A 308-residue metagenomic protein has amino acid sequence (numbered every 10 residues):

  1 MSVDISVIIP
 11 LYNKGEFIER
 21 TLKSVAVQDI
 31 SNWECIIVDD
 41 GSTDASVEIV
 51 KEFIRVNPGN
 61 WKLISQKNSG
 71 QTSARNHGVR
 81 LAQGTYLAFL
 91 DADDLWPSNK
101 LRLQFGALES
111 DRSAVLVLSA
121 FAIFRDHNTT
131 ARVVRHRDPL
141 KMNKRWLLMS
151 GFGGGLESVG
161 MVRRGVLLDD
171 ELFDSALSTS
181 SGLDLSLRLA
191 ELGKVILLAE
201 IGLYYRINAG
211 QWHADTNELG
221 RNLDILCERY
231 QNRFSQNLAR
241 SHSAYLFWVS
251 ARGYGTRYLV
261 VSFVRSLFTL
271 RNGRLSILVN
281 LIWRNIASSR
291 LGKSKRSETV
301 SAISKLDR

Functional and structural regions predicted by a protein language model:
M1-A26: N-proximal low-complexity "stem/linker" segments adjacent to membrane-targeting elements
V3-S6, E34, D184: Cell-envelope/extracellular polymer assembly enzymes that use nucleotide-activated donors
S24, S31, D39-I49, S69 (+1 more regions): A conserved acidic beta->alpha catalytic loop
Q66-A82, L103: Glycine-rich, basic loop-to-helix element that forms the pyrophosphate-binding segment of sugar-nucleotide handling
R80, S119, D138-L223: Conserved nucleotide-sugar donor-binding catalytic segment
L87: Short aromatic/hydrophobic "clamp" motif used to bind/position activated sugar donors
N99-A131: Conserved donor NDP-sugar-binding/catalytic core segment of glycosyltransferases
E191, Y204-R308: C-terminal subregions of glycosyltransferases and related glycan-biosynthesis enzymes
